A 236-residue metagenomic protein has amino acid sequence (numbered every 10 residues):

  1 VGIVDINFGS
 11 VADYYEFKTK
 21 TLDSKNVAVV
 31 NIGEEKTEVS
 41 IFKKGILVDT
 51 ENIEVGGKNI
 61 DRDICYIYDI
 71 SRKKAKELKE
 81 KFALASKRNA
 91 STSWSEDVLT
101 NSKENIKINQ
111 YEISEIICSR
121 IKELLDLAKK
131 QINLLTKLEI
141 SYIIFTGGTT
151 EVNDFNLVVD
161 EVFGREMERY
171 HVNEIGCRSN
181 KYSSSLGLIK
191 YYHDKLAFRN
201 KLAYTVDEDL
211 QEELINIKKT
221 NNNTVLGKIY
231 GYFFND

Functional and structural regions predicted by a protein language model:
V1-V27, A85-S91, E96, S102 (+2 more regions): Nucleotide/phosphate-binding catalytic cleft detector across ATP-hydrolyzing and phosphate-transferring enzymes
G2-K20, C118-S141, V158: Phosphate/ATP-binding catalytic cores across multiple sugar-kinase/actin-like superfamilies, primarily ASKHA
V11, F42-I121, G147, E151: Phosphate-binding glycine-rich/basic clefts of nucleotide- and phosphate-handling proteins, predominantly
Y15, H171-N216: Glycine-rich phosphate-binding/hydrolytic loop that grips phosphoryl groups
K20-D49, I64: Gly/Thr-rich phosphate-binding beta-strand-loop-beta motif of the actin/hexokinase/Hsp70
L22, V159-G164: Short, solvent-exposed amphipathic alpha-helical segments in soluble enzyme and RNA/protein-processing domains
I32, S141-T150: Glycine-rich beta-strand-to-loop/alpha-helix junction loops that act as flexible
I67, K81, A85, Q131-L135 (+3 more regions): Conserved, well-folded catalytic cores of nucleic-acid-processing and energy-transducing macromolecular machines
